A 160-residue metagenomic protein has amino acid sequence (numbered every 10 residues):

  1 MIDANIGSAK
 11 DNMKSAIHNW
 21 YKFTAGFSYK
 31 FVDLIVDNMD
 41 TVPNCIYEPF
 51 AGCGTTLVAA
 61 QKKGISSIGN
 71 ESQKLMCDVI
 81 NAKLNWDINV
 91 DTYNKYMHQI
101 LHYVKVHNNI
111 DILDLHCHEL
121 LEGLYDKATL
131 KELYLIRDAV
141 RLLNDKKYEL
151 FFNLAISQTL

Functional and structural regions predicted by a protein language model:
M1-V42: S-adenosyl-L-methionine
G26-S28, A51-G52, K74: Catalytic cores of transferase enzymes with a strong primary signal for eukaryotic protein kinases
V42-G52: Conserved class I S-adenosyl-L-methionine
I46, L57, S67-G69: A short hydrophobic/small-residue beta-strand
C53-I65: Conserved SAM-binding loop of SAM-dependent methyltransferases across substrates and taxa, primarily the Class I
S66-L160: Class I S-adenosyl-L-methionine-dependent methyltransferase module
